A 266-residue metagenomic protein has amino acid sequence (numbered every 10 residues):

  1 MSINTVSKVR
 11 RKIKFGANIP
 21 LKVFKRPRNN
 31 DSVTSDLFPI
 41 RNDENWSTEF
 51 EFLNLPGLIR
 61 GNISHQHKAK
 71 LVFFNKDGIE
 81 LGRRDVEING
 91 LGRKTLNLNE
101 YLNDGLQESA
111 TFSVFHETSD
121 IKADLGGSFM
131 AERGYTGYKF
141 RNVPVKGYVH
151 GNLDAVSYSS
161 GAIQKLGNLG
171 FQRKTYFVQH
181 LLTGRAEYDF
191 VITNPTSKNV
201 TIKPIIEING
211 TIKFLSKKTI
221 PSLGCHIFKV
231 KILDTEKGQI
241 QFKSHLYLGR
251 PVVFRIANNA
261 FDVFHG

Functional and structural regions predicted by a protein language model:
M1-G266: Gly/Pro-rich, tryptophan- and cysteine-flecked surface segments typical of secreted/extracellular proteins
